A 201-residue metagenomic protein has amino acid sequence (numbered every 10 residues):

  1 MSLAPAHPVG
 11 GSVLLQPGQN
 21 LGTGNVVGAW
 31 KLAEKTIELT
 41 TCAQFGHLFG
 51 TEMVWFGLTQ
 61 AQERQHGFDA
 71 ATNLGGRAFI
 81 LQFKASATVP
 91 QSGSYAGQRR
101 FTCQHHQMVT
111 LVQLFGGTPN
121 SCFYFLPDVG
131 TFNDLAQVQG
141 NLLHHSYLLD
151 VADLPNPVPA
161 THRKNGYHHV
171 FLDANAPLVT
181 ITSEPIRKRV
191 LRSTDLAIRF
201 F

Functional and structural regions predicted by a protein language model:
S2-T59: Acidic-basic catalytic patches of nuclease active cores, encompassing PD-(D/E)XK and other metal-cofactor nuclease
N25, A85-S146: Catalytic cores of nucleic-acid endonucleases
H47-M53, L114-N120, D153-N165: Structural alpha-beta junctions
F49, L81, Q91: Short acidic, gly/pro-rich beta-turn/loop elements at beta-sheet edges and active-site/ligand-binding grooves
M53-H66, N73-G75: Active-site metal-binding core of divalent-cation-utilizing nuclease and nuclease-like domains
A70, F79-A87: Conserved catalytic cores of phosphodiester-cleaving nucleases, focusing on short active-site segments
T72-G75, G116-T118: Flexible, charged surface loops at secondary-structure boundaries
N133-F201: Non-catalytic C-terminal interaction segments of nucleic acid-processing enzymes
